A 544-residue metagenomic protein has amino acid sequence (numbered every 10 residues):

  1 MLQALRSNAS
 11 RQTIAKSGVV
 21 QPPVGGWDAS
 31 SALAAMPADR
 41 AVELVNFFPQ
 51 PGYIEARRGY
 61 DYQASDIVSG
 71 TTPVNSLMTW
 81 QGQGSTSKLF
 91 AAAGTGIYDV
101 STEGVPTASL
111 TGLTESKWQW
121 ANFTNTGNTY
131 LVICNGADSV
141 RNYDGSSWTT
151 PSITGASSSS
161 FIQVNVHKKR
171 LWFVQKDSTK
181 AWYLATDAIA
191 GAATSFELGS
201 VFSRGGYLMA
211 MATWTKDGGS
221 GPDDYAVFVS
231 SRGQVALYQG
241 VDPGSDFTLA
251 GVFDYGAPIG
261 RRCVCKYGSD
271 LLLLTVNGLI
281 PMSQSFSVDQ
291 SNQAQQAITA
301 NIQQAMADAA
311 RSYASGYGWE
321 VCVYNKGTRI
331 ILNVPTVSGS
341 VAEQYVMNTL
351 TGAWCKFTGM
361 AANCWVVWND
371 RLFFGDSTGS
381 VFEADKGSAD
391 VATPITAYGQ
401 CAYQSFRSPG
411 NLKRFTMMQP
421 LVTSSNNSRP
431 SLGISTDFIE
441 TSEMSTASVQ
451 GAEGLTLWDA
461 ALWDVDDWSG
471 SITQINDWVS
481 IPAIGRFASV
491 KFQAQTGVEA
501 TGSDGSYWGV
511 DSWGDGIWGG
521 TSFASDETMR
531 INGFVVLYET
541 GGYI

Functional and structural regions predicted by a protein language model:
M1-L131, D254-D270, V276-I544: Beta-sheet repeat architectures centered on beta-propellers
F90-A91, I133, L171-Q175, Y225-S231 (+2 more regions): Short beta-strand motif characteristic of blades in beta-propeller domains
I97-Y98, S139-V140, K180-W182, V235 (+2 more regions): Structural signal for beta-propeller blades
S101-G104, D144-S147, D187-A188, G240-P243 (+2 more regions): Short loop/turn segments that connect beta-strands within beta-propeller blades
D144-K168: Asp-box/WD-like beta-propeller blade repeats and closely related beta-sheet repeat scaffolds
V164-P222: Solenoidal tandem-repeat scaffolds enriched in leucines and small polar residues
D177, P222, V229-S230, S338-V341: Short, solvent-exposed loop/turn segments at conserved positions within beta-propeller repeat blades
D224, F228-Y255: Surface-exposed extracellular loop regions of Gram-negative outer-membrane beta-barrel proteins
